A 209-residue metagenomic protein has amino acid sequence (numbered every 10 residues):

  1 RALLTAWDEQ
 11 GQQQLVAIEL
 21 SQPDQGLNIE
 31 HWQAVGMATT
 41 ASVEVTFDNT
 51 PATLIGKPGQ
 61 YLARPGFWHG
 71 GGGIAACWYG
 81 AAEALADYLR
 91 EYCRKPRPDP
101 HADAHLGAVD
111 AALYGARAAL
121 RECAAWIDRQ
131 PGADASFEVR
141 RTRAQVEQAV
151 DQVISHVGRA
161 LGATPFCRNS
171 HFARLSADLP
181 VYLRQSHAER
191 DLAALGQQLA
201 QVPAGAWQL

Functional and structural regions predicted by a protein language model:
R1-G26: A short core secondary-structure module
G26-N28, G36, Q148-A149: Short hydrophobic/aromatic segments of transmembrane alpha-helices and their interfaces
W32-G115: Glycine-rich beta->alpha junctions and the first turn(s) of the following alpha-helix
A75, L106-V109, A135, V139 (+2 more regions): Hydrophobic packing residues in well-ordered alpha-helices of helical domains and bundles
Y79-D87, R117, R121, E147 (+2 more regions): Predominant activation on well-ordered alpha-helical scaffold segments within soluble catalytic domains
G80, G107-Y114, R140, A144-D151 (+1 more regions): Generic structural signal for well-ordered, non-transmembrane alpha-helical segments in soluble/cytosolic regions
R94, G115-E147, S155-F166: C-terminal helix-coil-helix/basic helical segment that borders enzyme active sites and/or dimer interfaces and provides
T164-L209: Glycine-rich phosphate/cofactor-binding loops in nucleotide/flavin-utilizing enzymes
